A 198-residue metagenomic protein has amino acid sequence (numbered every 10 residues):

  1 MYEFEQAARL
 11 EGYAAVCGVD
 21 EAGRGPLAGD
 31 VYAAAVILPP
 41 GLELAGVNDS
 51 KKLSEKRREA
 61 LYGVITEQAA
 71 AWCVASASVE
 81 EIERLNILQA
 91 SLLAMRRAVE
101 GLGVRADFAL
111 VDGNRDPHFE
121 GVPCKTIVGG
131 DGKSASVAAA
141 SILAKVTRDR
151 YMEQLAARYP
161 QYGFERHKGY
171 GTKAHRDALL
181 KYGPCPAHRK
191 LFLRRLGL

Functional and structural regions predicted by a protein language model:
M1-L198: RNase H-like, Mg2+-dependent phosphodiesterase core, and more generally RNA phosphate-backbone-engaging helix-loop
